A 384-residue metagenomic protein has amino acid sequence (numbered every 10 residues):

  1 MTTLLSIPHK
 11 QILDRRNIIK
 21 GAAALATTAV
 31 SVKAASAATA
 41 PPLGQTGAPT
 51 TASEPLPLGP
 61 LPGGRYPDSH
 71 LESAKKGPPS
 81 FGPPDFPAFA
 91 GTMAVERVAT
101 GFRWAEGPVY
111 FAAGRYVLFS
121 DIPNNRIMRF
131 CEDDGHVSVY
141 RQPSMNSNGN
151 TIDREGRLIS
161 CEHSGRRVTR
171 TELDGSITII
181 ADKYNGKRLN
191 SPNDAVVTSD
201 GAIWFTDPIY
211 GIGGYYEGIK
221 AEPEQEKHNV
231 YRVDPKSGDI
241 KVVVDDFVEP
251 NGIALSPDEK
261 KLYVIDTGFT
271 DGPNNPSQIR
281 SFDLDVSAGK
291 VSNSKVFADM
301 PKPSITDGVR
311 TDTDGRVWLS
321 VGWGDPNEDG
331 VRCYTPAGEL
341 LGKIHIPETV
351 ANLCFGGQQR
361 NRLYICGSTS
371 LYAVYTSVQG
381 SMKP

Functional and structural regions predicted by a protein language model:
M1-N17, A24, T39-A40: N-terminal secretory signal peptides
T51-M93: Blade/loop signatures of beta-propeller domains
E96-A99, H136-Y140, T178-Y184, I240-V243 (+2 more regions): A short beta-strand motif characteristic of beta-propeller blades
T100-Y116, P143-E162, R167, N185-F205 (+6 more regions): Beta-rich, blade/repeat-based domains predominating in secreted/periplasmic proteins but also intracellular
P123, S164, G213-E226, D271-S277 (+1 more regions): Short, solvent-exposed loop/turn segments at conserved positions within beta-propeller repeat blades
R126-M128, R167-T169, N229-Y231, Q278-R280 (+2 more regions): A short loop-to-beta-strand structural motif that recurs across blades of beta-propeller domains
E172-A202, P208-G218: Asp-box/WD-like beta-propeller blade repeats and closely related beta-sheet repeat scaffolds
F282-G289, T376-S381: Short loop/turn segments immediately following beta-strands, especially the blade-tip and inter-blade linker loops
